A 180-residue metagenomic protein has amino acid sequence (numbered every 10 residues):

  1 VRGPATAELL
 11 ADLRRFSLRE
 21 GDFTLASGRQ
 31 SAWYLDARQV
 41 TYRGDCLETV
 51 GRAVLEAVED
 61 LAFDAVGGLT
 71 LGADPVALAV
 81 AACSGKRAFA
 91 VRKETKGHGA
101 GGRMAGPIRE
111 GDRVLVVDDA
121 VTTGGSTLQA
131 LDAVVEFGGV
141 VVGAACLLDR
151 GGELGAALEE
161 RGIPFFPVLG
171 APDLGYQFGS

Functional and structural regions predicted by a protein language model:
V1-D60: Active-site-facing substrate-recognition patch
R2-D12, D132-S180: PRPP-dependent phosphoribosyltransferase catalytic core
S27, G106-E110, E136-F137, A157-L158: Solvent-exposed alpha-helices and their adjacent loops that cap or buttress functional pockets in soluble metabolic
E56, L78, A82, D132 (+1 more regions): Short, well-ordered alpha-helices that flank and scaffold nucleotide-derived cofactor binding pockets
E59-D64, R109-D112: Short helix-loop-beta connector
L61-T70, A145-L147: Short glycine-rich phosphate-binding loop at a beta-alpha junction
V66-G67, F89, V142, F166: Structural detector of well-ordered beta-strand residues that form the stable sheet scaffold of enzyme domains
V76-D118, T123-L128: Short, glycine/charge-rich flexible loops or terminal/linker lids adjacent to PRPP-binding catalytic cores
